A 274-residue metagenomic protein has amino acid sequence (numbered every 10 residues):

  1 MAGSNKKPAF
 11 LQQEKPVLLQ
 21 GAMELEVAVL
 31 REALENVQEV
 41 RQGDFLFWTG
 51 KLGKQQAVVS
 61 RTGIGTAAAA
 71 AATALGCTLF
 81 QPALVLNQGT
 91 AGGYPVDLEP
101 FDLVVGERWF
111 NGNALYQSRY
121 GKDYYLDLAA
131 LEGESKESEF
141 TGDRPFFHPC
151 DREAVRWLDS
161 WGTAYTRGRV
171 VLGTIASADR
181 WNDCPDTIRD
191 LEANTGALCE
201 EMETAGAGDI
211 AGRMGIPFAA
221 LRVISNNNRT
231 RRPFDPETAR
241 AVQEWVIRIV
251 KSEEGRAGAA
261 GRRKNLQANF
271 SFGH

Functional and structural regions predicted by a protein language model:
A2-G3, P8-F80: N-terminal short beta-loop-beta anion/metal-coordinating cradle
A33, C150-R167, I210, W245-R256: Generic non-transmembrane alpha-helical segments
A57-T62, L172-A176, L221: Active-site-proximal beta-strand elements of phosphoester/diester hydrolases
A83-L86: Structural motif
P95-T195, Q267-F270: Mid-sequence, gly/pro-rich, charge-dense loop/helix-turn segments that line enzyme active sites
A164, I216-F218, V223-L266, F270: Regulatory input/activation interfaces that engage signals or partners
A178-A220, S225-R229: A C-terminal functional module that forms or caps the active site or interfaces directly with catalytic machinery
